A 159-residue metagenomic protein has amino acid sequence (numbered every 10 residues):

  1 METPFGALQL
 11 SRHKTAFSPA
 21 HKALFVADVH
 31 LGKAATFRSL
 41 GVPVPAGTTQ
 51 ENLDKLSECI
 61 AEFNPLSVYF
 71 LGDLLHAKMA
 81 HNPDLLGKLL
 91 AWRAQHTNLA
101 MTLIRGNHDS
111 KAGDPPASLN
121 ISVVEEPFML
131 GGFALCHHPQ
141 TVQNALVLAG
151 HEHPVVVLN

Functional and structural regions predicted by a protein language model:
M1-K22: Zn-dependent metallo-beta-lactamase
H13, H30, H108, H137 (+1 more regions): Histidine-centered active-site/metal-ligand motif
F17, A23-V26, A134, L146: Conserved beta-strand elements of the Class I
F17-P19, A61-N64, T97, T141-Q143: Flexible, charged surface loops at secondary-structure boundaries
L24-V26, K33-M129: Core catalytic region of metal-dependent phosphoesterases/phosphodiesterases, especially metallo-beta-lactamase-like
L31-G32, T141: Active-site/binding-pocket entry motifs
V124-N159: Conserved beta-sheet core of the metallophosphoesterase superfamily
